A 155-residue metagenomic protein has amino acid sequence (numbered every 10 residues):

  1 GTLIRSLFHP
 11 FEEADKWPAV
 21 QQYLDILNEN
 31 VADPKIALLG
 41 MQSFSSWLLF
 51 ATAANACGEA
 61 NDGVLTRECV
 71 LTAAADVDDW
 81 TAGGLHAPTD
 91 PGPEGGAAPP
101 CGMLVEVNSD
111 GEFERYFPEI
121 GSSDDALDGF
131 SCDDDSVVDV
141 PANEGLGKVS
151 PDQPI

Functional and structural regions predicted by a protein language model:
G1-I155: Extracytosolic ligand-binding ectodomains
